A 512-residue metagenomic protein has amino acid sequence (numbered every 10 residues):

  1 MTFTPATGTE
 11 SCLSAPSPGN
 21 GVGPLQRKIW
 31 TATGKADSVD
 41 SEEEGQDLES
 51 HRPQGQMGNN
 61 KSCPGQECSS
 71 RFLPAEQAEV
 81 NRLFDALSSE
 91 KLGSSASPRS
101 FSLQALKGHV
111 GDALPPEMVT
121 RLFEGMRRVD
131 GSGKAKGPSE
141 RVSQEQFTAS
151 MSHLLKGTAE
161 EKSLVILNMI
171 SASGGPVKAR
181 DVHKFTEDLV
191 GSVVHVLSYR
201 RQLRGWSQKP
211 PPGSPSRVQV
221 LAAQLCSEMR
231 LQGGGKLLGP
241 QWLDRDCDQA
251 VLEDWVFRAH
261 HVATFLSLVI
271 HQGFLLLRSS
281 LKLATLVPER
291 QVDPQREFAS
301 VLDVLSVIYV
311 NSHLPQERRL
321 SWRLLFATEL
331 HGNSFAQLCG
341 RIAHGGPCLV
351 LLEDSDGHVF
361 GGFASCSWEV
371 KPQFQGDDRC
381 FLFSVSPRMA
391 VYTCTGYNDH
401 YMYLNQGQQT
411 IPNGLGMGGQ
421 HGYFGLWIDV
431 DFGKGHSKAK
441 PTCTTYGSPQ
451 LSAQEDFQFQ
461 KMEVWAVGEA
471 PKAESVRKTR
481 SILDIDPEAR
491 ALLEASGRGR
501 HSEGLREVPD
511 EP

Functional and structural regions predicted by a protein language model:
M1-T4, D510-P512: A positional/structural detector of protein chain ends, strongest at the extreme C-terminus and weakly at the extreme
T2-F3, G8, C12-S17, G21-G111: N-terminal alpha-helical scaffolding segments that mark the starts of alpha-solenoid/helical-repeat architectures
G58-P98, A105-D130, Q146-L154, N168 (+2 more regions): Phosphate-recognition beta-domain surfaces
A135-P138: Extended, amphipathic alpha-helical coiled-coil scaffold segments used for oligomerization/tethering in eukaryotic
R141-S143: Non-catalytic localization and substrate-recognition regions of ubiquitin/SUMO ligases
A159-I166: A short alpha-helix capping/helix-loop junction motif
